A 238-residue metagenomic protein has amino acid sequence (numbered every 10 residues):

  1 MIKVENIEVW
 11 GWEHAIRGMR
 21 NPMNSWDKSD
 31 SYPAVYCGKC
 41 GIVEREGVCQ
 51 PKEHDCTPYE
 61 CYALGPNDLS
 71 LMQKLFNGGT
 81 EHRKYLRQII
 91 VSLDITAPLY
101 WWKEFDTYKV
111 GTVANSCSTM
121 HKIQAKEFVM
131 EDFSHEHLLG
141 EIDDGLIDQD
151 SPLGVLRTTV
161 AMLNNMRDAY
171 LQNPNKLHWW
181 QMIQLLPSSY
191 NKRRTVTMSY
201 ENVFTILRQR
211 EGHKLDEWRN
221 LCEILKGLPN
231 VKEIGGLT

Functional and structural regions predicted by a protein language model:
M1-T238: Family-specific signature for flavin-dependent thymidylate synthase
